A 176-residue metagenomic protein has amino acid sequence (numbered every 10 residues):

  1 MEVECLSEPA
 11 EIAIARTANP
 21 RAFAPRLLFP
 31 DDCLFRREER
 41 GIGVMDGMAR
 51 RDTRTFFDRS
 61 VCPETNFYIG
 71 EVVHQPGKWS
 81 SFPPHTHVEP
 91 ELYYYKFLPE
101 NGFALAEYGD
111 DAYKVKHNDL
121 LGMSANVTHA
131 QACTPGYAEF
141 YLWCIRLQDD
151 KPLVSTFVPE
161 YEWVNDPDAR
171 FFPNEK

Functional and structural regions predicted by a protein language model:
M1-L6, T17, K114-G136, L142-R146: Conserved metal-binding segment of the jelly-roll/cupin
E4, S80-H87, A106, Y113 (+1 more regions): Short histidine-centered beta-strand/loop micro-motifs that create catalytic or ligand/metal-coordination sites
C5-S7, I14-N19, T55-R59, E71-P76 (+2 more regions): Short, structured patches in soluble enzyme cores that scaffold and shape functional sites
E8-R51, E107, L142-K176: Double-stranded beta-helix
I12-I14, I69-V73, L92-Y94, A112 (+1 more regions): Conserved hydrophobic/aromatic beta-strand scaffold that supports enzyme active sites
D46-L92: A short glycine-rich, His/Asp/Glu-containing loop-to-beta-strand
E64-T65, P90, P99-F103, Y137-E139: Coil-to-beta-strand transition motifs
Y93-H117: A short beta-strand-loop-beta hairpin characteristic of the jelly-roll/cupin
